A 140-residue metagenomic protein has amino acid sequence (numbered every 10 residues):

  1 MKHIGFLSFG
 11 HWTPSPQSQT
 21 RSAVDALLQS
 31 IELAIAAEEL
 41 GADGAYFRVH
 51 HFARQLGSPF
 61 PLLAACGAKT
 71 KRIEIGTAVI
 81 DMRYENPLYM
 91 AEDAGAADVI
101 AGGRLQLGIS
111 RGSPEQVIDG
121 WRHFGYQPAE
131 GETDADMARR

Functional and structural regions predicted by a protein language model:
M1-I73: N-terminal beta1-alpha1-beta2 module of alpha/beta enzyme domains
K2-A23, Y84-R140: Flexible, glycine-rich active-site loops centered on histidine and acidic residues that chelate a metal or position
A45, I75, L105-L107: Hydrophobic residues within beta-strands of alpha/beta enzymes
R48, A78, G108-S110: Structural motif
R54-L56, T77-E85: Active-site nucleophile and cofactor-binding loops and adjacent substrate-binding regions of central metabolic enzymes
